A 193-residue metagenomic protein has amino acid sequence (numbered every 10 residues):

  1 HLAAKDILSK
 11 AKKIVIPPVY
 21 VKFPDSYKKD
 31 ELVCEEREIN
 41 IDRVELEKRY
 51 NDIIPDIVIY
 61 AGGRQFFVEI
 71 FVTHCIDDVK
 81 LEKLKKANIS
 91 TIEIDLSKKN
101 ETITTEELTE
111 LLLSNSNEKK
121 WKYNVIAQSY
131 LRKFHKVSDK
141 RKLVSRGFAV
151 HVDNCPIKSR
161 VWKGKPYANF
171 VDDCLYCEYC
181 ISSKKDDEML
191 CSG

Functional and structural regions predicted by a protein language model:
H1-A4, I41-V44, Y50, L108-S116 (+1 more regions): Generic hydrophobic, helix-prone segments enriched in Leu/Val/Ile
H1-P17, N169: Basic, glycine-/proline-tolerant helical and adjacent loop/strand elements that line or dock onto nucleic-acid
A3, P17, P24, K28 (+9 more regions): Serine/threonine-rich low-complexity intrinsically disordered regions
K13-F71: Active-site metal-binding core of divalent-cation-utilizing nuclease and nuclease-like domains
D52, I76-V79, D172: Short, well-structured alpha-helical interface segments that form or flank functional binding sites
D56-I59, E82, Y167: Short, flexible, glycine/charge-rich loop motifs used to bind or transfer phosphoryl groups or to couple energy/partner
Q65-E106: Basic, amphipathic alpha-helical patches used to engage nucleic acids or provide basic targeting signals, exemplified
S90-I92, L96-G193: Non-catalytic C-terminal interaction segments of nucleic acid-processing enzymes
